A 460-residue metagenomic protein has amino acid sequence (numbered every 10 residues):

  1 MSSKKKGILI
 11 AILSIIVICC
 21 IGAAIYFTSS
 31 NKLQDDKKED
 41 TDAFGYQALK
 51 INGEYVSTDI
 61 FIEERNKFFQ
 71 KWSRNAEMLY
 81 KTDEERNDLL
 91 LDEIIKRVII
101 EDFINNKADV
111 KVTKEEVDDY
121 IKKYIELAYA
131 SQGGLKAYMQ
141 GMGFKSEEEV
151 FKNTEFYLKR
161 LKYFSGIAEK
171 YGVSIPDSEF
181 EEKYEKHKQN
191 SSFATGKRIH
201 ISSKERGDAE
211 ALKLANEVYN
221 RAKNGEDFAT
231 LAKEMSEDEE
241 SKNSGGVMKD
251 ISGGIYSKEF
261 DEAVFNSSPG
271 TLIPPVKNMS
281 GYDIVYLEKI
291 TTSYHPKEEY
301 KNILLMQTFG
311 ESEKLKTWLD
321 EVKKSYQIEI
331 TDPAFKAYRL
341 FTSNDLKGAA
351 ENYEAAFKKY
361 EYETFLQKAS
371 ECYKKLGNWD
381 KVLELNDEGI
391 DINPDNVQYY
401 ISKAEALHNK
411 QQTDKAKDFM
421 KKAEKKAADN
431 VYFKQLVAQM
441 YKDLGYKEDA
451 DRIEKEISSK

Functional and structural regions predicted by a protein language model:
M1-D88, R206, K213, K324-K460: Short, low-structural-confidence N-terminal segments
K4-G7, D102, N106-A108, A137-E182: Non-catalytic accessory/assembly modules
L33-K50, D109, F151-K152, A168-E181 (+1 more regions): Interfacial loop/beta elements and low-complexity acidic/Ser/Thr-rich segments of macromolecular assembly/processing
E63-R86, F151-K170, E181-K223, D238-K258 (+3 more regions): Well-structured core secondary-structure elements of compact alpha/beta domains
M78-Q132: Post-signal peptide N-terminal segment of secreted/secretory-pathway proteins
Q140-G141, K197, K258-P269: Cell-wall glycan
